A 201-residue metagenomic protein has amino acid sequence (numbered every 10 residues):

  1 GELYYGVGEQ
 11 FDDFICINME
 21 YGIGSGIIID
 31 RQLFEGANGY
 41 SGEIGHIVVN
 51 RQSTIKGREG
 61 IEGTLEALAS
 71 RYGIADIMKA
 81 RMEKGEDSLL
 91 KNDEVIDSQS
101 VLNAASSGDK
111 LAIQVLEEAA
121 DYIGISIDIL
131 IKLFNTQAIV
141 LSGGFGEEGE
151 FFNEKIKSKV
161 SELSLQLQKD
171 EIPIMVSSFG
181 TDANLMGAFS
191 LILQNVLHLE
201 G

Functional and structural regions predicted by a protein language model:
G1: Short, small-residue alpha-helix embedded
Y4-Q10, R51-Q52, I61-G201: ATP-binding/phosphotransfer module of carbohydrate and carboxylate kinases, centering on a glycine-rich
Y5-L68: Glycine-rich phosphate-binding loop of actin/hexokinase-like ATP-binding domains
